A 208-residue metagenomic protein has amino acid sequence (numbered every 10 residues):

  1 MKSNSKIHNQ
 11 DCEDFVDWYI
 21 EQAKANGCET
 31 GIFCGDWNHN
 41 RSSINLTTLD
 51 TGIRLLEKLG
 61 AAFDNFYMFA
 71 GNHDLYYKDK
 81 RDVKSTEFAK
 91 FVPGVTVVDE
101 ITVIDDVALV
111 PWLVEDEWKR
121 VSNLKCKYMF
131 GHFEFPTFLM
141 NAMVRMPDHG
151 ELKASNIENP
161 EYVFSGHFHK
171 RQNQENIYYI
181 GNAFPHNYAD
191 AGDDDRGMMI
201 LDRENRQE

Functional and structural regions predicted by a protein language model:
M1-C12, L124-E134: Mobile, glycine- and charge-enriched loop segments and immediately flanking short secondary-structure elements within
M1-K2, H39-S42, F69-V83, E115-E117 (+3 more regions): Active-site environment of divalent metal-dependent phosphoester hydrolases
K2-T102, N156-P160: Core catalytic region of metal-dependent phosphoesterases/phosphodiesterases, especially metallo-beta-lactamase-like
S3-K6, L46-L49, R81-S85, S122-N123 (+3 more regions): Short, glycine/charged-enriched secondary-structure capping and boundary segments
A25-G27, N123-K125, I200: Glycine-rich phosphate-binding loop signature in dinucleotide/nucleotide-binding domains
I32, Y67, V98, A108 (+3 more regions): Hydrophobic/aromatic beta-strand patches that form the interior of the parallel beta-sheet core in alpha/beta enzyme
I101-S155: Binuclear metal-dependent hydrolase catalytic cores centered on His/Asp/Glu-rich metal-binding motifs
F135, N141-E208: Conserved beta-sheet core of the metallophosphoesterase superfamily
